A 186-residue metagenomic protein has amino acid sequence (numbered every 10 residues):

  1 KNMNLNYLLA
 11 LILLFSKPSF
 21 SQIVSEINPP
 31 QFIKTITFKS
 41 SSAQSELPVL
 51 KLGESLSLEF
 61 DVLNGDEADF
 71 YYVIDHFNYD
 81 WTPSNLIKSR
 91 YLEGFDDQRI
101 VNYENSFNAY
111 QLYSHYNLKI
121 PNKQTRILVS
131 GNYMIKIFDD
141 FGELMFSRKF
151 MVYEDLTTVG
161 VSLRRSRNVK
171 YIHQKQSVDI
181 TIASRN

Functional and structural regions predicted by a protein language model:
K1-V24: Bacterial Sec-dependent N-terminal signal peptides
Q22-K39, M151, D155-T158: Proline/serine/threonine-rich low-complexity linkers at boundaries of modular beta-sandwich domains
I27, V152-K175: Low-complexity, Pro/Ser/Thr- and charge-rich linker/hinge segments at domain boundaries
P30-H76, K170-N186: Contiguous beta-strand segments within globular domains
Y79-I87, T158-G160: Short aromatic-acidic-glycine turn motif
Y79-W81, T125, D139-F146: Short acidic/polar inter-strand loop motif in beta-rich domains
E93-Y113: Extended, solvent-exposed segments with strong compositional bias
Y110-F138: Ligand-binding face of N-terminal immunoglobulin V-set domains in extracellular IgSF glycoproteins
